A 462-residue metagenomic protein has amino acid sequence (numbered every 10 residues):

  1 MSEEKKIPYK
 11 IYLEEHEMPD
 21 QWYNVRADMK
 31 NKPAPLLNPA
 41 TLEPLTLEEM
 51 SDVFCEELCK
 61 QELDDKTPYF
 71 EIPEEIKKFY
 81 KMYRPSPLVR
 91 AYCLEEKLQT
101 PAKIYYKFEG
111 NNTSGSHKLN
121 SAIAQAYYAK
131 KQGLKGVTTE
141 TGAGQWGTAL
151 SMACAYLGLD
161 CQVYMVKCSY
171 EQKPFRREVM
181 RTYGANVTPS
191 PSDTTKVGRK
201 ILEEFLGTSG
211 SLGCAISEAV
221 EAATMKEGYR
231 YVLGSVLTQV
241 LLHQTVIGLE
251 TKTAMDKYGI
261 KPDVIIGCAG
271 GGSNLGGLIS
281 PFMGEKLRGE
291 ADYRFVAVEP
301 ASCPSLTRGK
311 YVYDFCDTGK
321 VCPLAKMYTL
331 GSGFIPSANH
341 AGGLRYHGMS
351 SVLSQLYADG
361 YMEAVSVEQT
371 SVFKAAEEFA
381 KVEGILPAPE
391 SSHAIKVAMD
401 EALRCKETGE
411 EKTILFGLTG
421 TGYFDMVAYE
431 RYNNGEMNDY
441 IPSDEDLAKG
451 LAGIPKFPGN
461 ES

Functional and structural regions predicted by a protein language model:
E3-L134: Positively charged, low-complexity intrinsically disordered leader regions
Y69-E71, I201-Q239, I247, G259 (+2 more regions): Active-site/ligand-binding loops adjacent to catalytic centers
P87, Y106, K118, Q125 (+11 more regions): Buried hydrophobic positions in well-ordered alpha/beta secondary-structure cores of metabolic enzymes
F108-S121, V137-G147, L237-V240, I266-G271 (+4 more regions): Active-site nucleophile and cofactor-binding loops and adjacent substrate-binding regions of central metabolic enzymes
S121, A129-C168, K261-L275, F295 (+1 more regions): A short, small-residue-rich loop immediately preceding and capping a beta-strand
A124-L134, T148-D160, R181-T182, I279-G289 (+1 more regions): Alpha-helix C-terminal capping segments
T138, W146-S209, S305-F315, M426-N434: Active-site-proximal loop->helix
A269-G277, Q369-G435: Claisen-condensing/thiolase-fold acyl-transfer catalytic domains that form or cleave C-C bonds in fatty acid
